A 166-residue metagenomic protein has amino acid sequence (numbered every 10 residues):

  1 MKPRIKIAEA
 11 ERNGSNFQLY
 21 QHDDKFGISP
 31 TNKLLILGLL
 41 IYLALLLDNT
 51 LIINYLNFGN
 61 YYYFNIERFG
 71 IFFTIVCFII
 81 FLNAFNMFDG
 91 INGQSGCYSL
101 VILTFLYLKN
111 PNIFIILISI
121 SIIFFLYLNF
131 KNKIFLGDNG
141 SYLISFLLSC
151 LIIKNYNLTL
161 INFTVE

Functional and structural regions predicted by a protein language model:
M1-K2, K6, E11-E166: "…together with the soluble PPM/PP2C metallo-phosphatase catalytic core" -> "…together with the soluble PPM/PP2C
